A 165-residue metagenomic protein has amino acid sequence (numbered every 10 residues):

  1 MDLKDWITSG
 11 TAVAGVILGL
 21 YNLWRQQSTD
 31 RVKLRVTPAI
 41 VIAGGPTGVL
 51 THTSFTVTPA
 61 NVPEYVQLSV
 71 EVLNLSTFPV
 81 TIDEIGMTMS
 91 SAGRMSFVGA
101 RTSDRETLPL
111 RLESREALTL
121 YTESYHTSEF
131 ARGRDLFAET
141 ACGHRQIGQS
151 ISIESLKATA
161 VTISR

Functional and structural regions predicted by a protein language model:
M1-R165: Membrane-aqueous junction of the first/signal-anchor transmembrane helix in small integral membrane proteins
